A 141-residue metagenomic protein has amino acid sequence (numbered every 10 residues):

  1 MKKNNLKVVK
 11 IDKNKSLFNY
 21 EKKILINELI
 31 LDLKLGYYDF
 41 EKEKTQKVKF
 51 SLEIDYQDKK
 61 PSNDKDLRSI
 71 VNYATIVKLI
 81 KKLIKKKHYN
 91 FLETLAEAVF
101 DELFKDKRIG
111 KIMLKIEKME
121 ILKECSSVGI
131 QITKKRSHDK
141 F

Functional and structural regions predicted by a protein language model:
M1-F141: N-terminal, polar/charged subdomain of small-to-medium soluble alpha/beta proteins
